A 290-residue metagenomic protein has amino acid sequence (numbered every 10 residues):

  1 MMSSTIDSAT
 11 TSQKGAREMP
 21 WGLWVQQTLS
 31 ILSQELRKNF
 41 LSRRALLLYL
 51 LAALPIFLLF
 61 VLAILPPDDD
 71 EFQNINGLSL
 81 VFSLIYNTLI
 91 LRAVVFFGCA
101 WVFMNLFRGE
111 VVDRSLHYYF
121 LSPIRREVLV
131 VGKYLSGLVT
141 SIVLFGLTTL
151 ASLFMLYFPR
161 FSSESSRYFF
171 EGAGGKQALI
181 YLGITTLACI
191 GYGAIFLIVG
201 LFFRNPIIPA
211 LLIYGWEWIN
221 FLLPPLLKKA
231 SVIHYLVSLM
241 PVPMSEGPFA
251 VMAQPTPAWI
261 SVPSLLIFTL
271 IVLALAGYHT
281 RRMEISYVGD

Functional and structural regions predicted by a protein language model:
S3-D7, I198, I267-D290: Junction motif at the cytosolic side of a transmembrane helix
S3-Y49: Aromatic- and glycine-rich beta-strand/loop motifs that create alpha-glucan
M19-W21, F57-N105, V130-F202, V242-L265: Secretory targeting signals
L32, N105-V139, V288: Helix-loop-helix units of permease transmembrane domains in multi-pass membrane transporters, especially ABC
L36-L51, G137-L138, N205-L211: Alpha-helical transmembrane segments and their helix-start/interface "positive-inside/aromatic belt" motifs in integral
K38, G109, S122, L153 (+3 more regions): Transmembrane helix-loop junction
R43-A45, R125-E127, V131, A173-G174 (+1 more regions): Membrane-helix interface segments
L58-D70, F203-S245: Transmembrane helix segments
